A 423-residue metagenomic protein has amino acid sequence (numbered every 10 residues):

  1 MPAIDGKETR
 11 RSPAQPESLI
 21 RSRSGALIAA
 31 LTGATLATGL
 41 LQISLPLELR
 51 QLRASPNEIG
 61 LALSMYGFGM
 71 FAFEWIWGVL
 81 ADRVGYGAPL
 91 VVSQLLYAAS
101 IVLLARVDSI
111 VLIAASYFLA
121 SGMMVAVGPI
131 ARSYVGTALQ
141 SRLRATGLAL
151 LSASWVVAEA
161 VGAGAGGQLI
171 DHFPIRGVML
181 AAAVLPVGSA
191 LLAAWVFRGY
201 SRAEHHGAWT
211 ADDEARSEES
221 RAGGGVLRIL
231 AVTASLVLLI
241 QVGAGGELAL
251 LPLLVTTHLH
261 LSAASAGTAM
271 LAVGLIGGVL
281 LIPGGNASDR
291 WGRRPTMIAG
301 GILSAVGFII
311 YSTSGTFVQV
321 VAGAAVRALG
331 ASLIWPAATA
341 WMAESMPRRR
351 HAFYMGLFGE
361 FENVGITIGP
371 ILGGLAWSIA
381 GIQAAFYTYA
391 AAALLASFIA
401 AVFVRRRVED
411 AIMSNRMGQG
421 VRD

Functional and structural regions predicted by a protein language model:
D5-R21, G199-T233, G418-D423: Juxtamembrane intracellular "pre-TM" segments in multi-pass secondary transporters
S44-N57, A249-A264: Short amphipathic helix-loop junctions that connect adjacent transmembrane helices in Major Facilitator Superfamily/SLC
L49, L80-A81, Q168-F173, V255-T256 (+2 more regions): Interfacial helix-cap and linker-helix signal at transmembrane-aqueous boundaries of multi-pass secondary transporters
G67-W75, E159-A160, G274-I282, I366-T367: Residue-level signature of mid-helix packing/kink "hotspots" within the transmembrane helices of 12-pass Major
G85, R106-D108, H260, G292 (+1 more regions): Helix-breaking motifs and short loop linkers at transmembrane-helix boundaries and internal kinks in secondary membrane
A88-V102, A183, P295-I309: Structural signature of the two symmetry-related core transmembrane helices
F118-S154, A340-W341: Cytoplasmic helix-loop-helix junction between adjacent transmembrane helices in 12-TM secondary transporters
M179-A194, F386-A401: Symmetry-related core transmembrane helices of the 12-TM Major Facilitator Superfamily/SLC fold
